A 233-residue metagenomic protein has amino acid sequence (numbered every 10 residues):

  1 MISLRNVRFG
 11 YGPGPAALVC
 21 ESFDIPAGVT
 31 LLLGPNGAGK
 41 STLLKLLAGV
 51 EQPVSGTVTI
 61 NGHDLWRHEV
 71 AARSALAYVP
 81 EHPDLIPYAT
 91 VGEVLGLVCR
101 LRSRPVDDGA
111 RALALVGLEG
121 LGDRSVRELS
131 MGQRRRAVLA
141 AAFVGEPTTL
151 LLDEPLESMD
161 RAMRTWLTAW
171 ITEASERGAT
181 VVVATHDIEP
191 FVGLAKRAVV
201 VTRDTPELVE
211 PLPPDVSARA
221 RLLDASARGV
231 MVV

Functional and structural regions predicted by a protein language model:
M1-L4, R8-C20, E69: A short, flexible loop at the N-terminus of ABC-type nucleotide-binding domains that lies
A48: Helix-to-loop junction immediately C-terminal to a conserved catalytic motif
G56-R67, A72: Conserved ABC transporter NBD signature motif
G96, V106-L121: Conserved ABC ATPase "signature" region
S125-L129: Conserved ABC ATPase signature
A142-F143: ABC ATPase C-loop
L150-E154: Catalytic Walker B motif of ABC-type/P-loop ATPase nucleotide-binding domains
T185-H186: H-loop/switch region of ABC-family ATPase nucleotide-binding domains
